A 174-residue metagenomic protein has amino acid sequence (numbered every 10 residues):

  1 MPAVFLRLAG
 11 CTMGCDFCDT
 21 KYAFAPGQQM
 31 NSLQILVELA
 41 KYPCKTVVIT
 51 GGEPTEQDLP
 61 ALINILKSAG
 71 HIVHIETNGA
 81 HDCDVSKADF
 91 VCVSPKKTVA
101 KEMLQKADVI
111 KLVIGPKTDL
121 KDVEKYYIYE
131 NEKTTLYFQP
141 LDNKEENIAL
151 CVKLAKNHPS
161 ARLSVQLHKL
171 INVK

Functional and structural regions predicted by a protein language model:
M1-P2, V152: Short, Lys/Arg-rich amphipathic segments at extreme N-termini
P2-A88: Conserved Radical SAM active-site core
T55-K174: Conserved AdoMet/S-adenosylmethionine-binding subsite of the radical SAM
